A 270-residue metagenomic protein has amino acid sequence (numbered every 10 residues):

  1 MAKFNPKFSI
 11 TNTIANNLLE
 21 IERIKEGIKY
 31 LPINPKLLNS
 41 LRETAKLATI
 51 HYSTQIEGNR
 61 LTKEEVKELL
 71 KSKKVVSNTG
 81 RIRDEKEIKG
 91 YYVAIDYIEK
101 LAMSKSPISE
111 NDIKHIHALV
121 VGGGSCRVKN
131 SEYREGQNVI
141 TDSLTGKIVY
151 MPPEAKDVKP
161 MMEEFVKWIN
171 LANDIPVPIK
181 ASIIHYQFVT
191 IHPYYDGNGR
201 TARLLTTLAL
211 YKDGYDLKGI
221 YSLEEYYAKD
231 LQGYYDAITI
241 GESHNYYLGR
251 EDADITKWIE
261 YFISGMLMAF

Functional and structural regions predicted by a protein language model:
M1-F270: FIC/Doc superfamily catalytic core
